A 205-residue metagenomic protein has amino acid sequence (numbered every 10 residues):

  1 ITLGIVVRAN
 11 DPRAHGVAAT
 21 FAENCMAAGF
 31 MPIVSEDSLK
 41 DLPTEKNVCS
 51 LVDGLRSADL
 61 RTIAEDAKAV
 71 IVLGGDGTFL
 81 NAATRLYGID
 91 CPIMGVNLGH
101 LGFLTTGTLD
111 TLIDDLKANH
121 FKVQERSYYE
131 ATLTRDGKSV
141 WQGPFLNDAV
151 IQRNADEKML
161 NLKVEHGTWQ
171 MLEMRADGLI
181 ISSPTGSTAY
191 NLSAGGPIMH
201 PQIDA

Functional and structural regions predicted by a protein language model:
I1-A69, T108-Q124, L133-G143: ATP/NTP phosphate-donor binding region
I5, V72, I181-S182: Redox-cofactor binding/interface segments in oxidoreductases and associated redox assembly factors
N10, D76-T78, L101, T185-S187: Short glycine-rich anion-binding loops that position phosphate/pyrophosphate groups of nucleotides and phosphorylated
A14-H15, G77-A83, T188-S193: Short glycine/serine/threonine-rich phosphate/pyrophosphate-binding segments that cradle anionic phosphate groups
D41, G99-F103, P197-M199: Short gly/pro/ser/thr-enriched loop/turn and capping motifs at secondary-structure boundaries
R85-V96, F103, P201: Gly/Ser-rich helix-loop-strand patches that form or flank binding pockets for ribonucleotide-derived cofactors
G99-D177: Catalytic core of DAGKc-family lipid kinases
L172-A205: Gly/Ser/Thr-rich active-site loops/lids in small-molecule metabolic enzymes that frequently grip phosphoryl groups
